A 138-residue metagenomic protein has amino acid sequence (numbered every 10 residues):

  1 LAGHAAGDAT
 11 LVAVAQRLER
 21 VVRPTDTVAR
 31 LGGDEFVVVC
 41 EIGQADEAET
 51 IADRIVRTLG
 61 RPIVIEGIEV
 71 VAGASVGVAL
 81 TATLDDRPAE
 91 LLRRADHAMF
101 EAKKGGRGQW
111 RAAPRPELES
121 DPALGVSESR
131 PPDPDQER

Functional and structural regions predicted by a protein language model:
L1-R23, A29-G33, V37-E41, A45-D53 (+2 more regions): Conserved long alpha-helical elements within nucleotide-processing catalytic cores of c-di-GMP signaling and class III
H4, D8, G33-D34, I68 (+2 more regions): Gly/Ser/Thr-rich helix-start
A9, R20, C40, A123-R138: Bacterial c-di-GMP phosphodiesterase EAL domain
E19, I68-V70: A general structural signal for stabilizing positions within well-ordered secondary structure
V28, R54, T58, V64 (+4 more regions): Cyclic nucleotide signaling catalytic output domains
V38, A72-A74: HATPase_c (GHKL) ATP-binding subdomain of two-component histidine kinases
